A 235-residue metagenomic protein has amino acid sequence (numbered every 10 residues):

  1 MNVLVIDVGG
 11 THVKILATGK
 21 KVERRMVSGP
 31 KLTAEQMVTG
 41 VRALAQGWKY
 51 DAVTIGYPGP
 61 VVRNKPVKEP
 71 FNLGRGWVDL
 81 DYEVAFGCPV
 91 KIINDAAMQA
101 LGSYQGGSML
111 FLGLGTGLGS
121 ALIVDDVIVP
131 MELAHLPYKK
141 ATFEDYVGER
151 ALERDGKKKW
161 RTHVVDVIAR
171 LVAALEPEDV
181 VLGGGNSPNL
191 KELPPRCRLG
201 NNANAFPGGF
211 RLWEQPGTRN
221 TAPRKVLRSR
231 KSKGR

Functional and structural regions predicted by a protein language model:
N2-T39, A43, G47, V127-R154: Short glycine-rich, Thr/Ser-proximal phosphate-binding strand/loop in the N-terminal lobe of ATP-dependent enzymes
V3-D7, A52-T54, M109-G113, V181: Short glycine-aspartate micro-motif
H12, L171-A203: Glycine-rich phosphate-binding loops at beta-strand->alpha-helix junctions
V13, L80, V84-Q99, S108 (+1 more regions): Glycine-rich phosphate-binding loop plus the immediately following alpha-helix
V13-A17, G59, L101, L118-I123: Short beta-strand scaffold segments in enzyme catalytic cores
G29-R42, Q46-T54, G59-S108, P195-G217: Glycine-rich phosphate-binding loop and adjoining helix at the ATP-binding site of ATP-dependent phosphoryl-transfer
W160-A173: A short, acidic, amphipathic alpha-helical segment used as a generic capping/interface helix at domain edges
P223-R235: Polybasic, lysine-enriched low-complexity intrinsically disordered terminal tails
